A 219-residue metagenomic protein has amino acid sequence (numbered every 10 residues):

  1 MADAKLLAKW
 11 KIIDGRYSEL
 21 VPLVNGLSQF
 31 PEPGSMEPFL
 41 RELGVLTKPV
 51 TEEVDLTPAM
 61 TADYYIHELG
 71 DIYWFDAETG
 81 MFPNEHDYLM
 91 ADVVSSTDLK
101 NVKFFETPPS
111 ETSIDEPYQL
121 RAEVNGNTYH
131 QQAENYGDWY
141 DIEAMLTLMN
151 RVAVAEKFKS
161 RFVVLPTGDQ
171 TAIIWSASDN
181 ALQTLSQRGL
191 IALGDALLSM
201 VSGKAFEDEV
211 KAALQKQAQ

Functional and structural regions predicted by a protein language model:
M1-Q219: Contiguous interface-forming segments/domains that mediate binding rather than catalysis
